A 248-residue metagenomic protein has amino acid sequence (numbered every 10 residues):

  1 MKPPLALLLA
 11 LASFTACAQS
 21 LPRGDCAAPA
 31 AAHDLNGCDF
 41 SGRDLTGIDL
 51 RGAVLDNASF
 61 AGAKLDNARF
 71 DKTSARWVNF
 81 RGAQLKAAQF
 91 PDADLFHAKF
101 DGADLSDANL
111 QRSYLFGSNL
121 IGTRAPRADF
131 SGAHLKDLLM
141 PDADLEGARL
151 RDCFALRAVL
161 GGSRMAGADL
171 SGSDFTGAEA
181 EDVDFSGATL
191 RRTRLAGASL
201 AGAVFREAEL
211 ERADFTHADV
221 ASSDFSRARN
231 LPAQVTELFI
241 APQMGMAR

Functional and structural regions predicted by a protein language model:
P4-T15: Bacterial N-terminal signal peptides
C17-R248: Tandem repeat scaffolds
